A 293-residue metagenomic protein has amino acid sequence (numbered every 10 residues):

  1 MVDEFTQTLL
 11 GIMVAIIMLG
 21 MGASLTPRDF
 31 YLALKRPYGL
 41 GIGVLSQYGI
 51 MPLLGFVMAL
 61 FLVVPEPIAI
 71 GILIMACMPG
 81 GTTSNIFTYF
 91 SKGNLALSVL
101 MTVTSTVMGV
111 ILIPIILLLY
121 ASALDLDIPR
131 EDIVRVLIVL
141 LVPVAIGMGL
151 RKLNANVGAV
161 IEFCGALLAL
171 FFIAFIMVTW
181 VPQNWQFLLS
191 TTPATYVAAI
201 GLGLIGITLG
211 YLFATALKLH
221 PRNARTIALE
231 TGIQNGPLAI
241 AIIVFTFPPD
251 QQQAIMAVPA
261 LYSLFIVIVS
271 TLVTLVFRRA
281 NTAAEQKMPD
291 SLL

Functional and structural regions predicted by a protein language model:
M1-L293: Alpha-helical transmembrane segments of multi-pass small-molecule/ion transporters
